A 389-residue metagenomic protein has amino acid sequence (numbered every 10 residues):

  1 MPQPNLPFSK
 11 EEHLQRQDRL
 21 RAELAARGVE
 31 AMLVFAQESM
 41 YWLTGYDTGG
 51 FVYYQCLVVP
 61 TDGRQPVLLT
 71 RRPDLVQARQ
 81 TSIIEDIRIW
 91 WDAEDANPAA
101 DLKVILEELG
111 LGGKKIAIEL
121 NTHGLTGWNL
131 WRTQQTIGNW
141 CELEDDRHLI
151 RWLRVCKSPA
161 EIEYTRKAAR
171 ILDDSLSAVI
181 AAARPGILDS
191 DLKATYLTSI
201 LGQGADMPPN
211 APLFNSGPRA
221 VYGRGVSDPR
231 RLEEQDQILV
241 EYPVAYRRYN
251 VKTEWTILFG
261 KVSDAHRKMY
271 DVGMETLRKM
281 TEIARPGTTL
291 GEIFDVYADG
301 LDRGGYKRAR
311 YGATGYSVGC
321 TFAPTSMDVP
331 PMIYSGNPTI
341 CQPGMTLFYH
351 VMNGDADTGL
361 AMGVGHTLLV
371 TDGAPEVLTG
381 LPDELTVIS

Functional and structural regions predicted by a protein language model:
M1-S389: Active-site neighborhoods and metal-handling regions in enzymes and metal-associated proteins
